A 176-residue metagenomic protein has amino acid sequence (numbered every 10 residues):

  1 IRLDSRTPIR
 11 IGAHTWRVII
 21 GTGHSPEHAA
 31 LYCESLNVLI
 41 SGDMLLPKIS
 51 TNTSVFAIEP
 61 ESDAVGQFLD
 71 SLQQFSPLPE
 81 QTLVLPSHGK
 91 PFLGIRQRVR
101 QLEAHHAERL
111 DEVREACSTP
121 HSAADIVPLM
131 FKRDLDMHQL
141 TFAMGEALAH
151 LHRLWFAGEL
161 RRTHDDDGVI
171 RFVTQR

Functional and structural regions predicted by a protein language model:
I1-A13: Alpha-helix-centered segments that form part of catalytic cores
I1-R2, L45-P47, A123-A124, D134: A broad, low-specificity signal for short, low-complexity segments enriched in glycine/proline and polar/charged
R2-L3, T22-S25, D166: A short catalytic or substrate-binding loop motif that flags glycine-/basic-rich loops and adjacent residues that bind
P8, G89, D165: Residues that form or immediately flank small-molecule/cofactor binding pockets and catalytic motifs
P8, P77-E80, S122, E159: Generic structural signal for secondary-structure transition and capping sites
I11, V18, L31-C33, R162 (+1 more regions): Conserved hydrophobic "DFG−1" position in protein kinase catalytic cores
T15-L110: Metallo-beta-lactamase
D111-R176: C-terminal regulatory/interaction regions
